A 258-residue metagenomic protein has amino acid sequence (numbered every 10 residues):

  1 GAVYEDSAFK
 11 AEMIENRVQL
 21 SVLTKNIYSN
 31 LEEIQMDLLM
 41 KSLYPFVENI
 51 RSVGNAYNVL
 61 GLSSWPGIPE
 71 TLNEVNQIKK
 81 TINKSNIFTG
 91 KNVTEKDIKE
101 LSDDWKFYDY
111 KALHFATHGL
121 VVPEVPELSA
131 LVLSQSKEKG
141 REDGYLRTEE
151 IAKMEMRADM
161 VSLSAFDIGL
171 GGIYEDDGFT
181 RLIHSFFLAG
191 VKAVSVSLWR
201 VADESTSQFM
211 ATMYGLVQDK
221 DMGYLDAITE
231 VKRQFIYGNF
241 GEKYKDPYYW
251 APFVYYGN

Functional and structural regions predicted by a protein language model:
G1-N258: Catalytic cores of enzymes
